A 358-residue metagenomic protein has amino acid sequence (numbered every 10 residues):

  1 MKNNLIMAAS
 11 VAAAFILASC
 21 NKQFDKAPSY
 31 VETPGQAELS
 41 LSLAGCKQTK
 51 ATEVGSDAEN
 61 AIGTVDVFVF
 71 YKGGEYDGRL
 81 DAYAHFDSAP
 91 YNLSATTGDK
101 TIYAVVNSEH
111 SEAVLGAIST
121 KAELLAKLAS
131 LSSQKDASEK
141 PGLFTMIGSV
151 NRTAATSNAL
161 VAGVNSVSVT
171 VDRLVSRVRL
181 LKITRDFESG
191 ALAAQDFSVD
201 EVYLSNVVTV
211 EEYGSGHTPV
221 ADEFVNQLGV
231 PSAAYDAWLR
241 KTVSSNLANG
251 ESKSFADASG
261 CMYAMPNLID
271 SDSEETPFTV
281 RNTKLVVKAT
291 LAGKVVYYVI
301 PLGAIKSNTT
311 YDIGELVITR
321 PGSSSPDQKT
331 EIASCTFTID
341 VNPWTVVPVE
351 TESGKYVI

Functional and structural regions predicted by a protein language model:
M1-A9: Bacterial N-terminal signal peptides that target proteins for export
I16-S19: C-terminal motif of bacterial Sec signal peptides marking the signal peptidase cleavage site
N21-F24: Bacterial signal peptide processing site
K26-K50, V171-D186: A short, Gly/Thr-enriched small/hydrophobic beta-strand-prone motif that recurs across taxa
E53-I118, L160, L181, R185-T309 (+1 more regions): Tryptophan-paired
Y83-H85, S111-N165, V295-D312: Structured interaction patches on ligand/partner-binding surfaces of diverse proteins
A89-Y91, N165-V169: Short strand-edge motifs at loop-to-beta-strand transitions and within beta-strands of extracellular beta-rich domains
S307, Y311-I358: Acidic, serine/threonine- and proline-rich intrinsically disordered appendage/tail regions
